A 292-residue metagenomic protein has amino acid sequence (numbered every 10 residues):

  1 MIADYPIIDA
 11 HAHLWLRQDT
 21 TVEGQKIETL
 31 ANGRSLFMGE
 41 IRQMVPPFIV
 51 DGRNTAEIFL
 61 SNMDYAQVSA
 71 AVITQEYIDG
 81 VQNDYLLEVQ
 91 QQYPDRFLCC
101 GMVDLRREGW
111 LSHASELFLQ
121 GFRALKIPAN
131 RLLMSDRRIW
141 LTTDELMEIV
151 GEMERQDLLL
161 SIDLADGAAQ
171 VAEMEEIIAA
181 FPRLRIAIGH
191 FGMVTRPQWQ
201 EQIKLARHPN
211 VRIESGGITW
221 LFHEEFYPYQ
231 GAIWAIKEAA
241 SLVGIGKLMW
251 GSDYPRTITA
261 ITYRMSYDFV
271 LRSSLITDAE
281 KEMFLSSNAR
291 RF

Functional and structural regions predicted by a protein language model:
M1-A10, D19-Y65, A70, K237-E238 (+2 more regions): Mid-to-C-terminal alpha-helical segments outside catalytic/metal-binding sites
M1-I7, R17, L111-Q120, Q198-R207 (+1 more regions): Short amphipathic alpha-helices and their capping/turn segments at secondary-structure boundaries
H11-R17, D163, H190: Histidine-centered divalent metal-coordination motifs
A12-H13, E76, F191, D253-Y254: Active-site metal-binding loops of divalent metal-dependent hydrolases
G52-N62, R107-L117, Q198: Short, acidic/polar
S69-A70, I78-A165, R212-W220, E225-F226: Active-site gating/metal-coordination segments in enzymes
L86-Q91, R96, A179-A187, R264-L275: Short, electropositive alpha-helical surface patch
A124, I139-M249: Catalytic pocket-lining loop regions of alpha/beta-barrel enzymes, especially the amidohydrolase/enolase/GH5 lineages
